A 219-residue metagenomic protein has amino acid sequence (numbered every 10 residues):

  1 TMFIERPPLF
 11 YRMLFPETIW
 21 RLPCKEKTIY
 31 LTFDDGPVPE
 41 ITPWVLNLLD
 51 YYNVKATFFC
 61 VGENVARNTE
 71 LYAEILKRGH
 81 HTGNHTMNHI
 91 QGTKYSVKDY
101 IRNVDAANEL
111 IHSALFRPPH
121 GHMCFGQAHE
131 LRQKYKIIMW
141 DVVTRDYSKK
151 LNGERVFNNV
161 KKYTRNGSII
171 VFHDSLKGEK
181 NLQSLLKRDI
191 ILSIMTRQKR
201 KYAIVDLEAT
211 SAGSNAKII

Functional and structural regions predicted by a protein language model:
T1-L31, P37-Y51, R188, L192-I219: N-terminal pre-catalytic segment of deacetylase/amide-hydrolase enzymes
Y30-F33, E40-R67, A73-L76, H80-T86 (+2 more regions): Short, well-structured secondary-structure segments
G36-E40, F59-N68, I90-K98, R117-C124 (+1 more regions): Acidic-and-aromatic substrate-binding clefts and catalytic sites of carbohydrate-active enzymes
L46, Y72-L76, Q127-H129, I191-M195: Short amphipathic alpha-helical segments and helix-helix/interface helices
L46-K55, H80-H81, M87-I90, V97-F125 (+2 more regions): CE4/NodB-like, metal-dependent polysaccharide N-deacetylase domain that modifies extracellular/periplasmic N-acetylated
E70-A73, V97-V104, N152-N158, S184-I190: Charged helix-capping and loop-helix junction motifs
H122, A128-Y163, Y202-S214: His/Asp/Glu-enriched short active-site or ligand-binding loop at hydrolase and phosphoryl-transfer sites
V160-E208: Catalytic grooves of carbohydrate-active enzymes
